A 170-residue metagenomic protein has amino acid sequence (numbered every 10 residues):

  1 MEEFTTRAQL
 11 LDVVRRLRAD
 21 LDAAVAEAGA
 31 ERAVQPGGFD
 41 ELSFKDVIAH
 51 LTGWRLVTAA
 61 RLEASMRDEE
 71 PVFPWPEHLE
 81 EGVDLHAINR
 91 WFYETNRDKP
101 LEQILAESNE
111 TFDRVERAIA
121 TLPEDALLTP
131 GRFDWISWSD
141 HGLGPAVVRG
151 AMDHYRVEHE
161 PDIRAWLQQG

Functional and structural regions predicted by a protein language model:
M1-A19: Extreme N-terminal tail/first-helix region
E2-T6, I88-Q103, S137-A146: Acidic/His metal-coordination segments adjacent to aromatic residues that form catalytic metal sites in metalloenzymes
V13, A24, S65, W91 (+7 more regions): Residues that form generic nucleotide/phosphate-binding pockets
V14-L17, L51, S108-T111, M152-Y155: Hydrophobic/aromatic residues within well-ordered alpha-helical segments
R18, D22-G29, L56-E63, N109-P123 (+2 more regions): Structural signal for well-ordered, non-membrane alpha-helices
V34-A87, L127-G170: Short, contiguous alpha-helical
V83-T129: Acidic/histidine-rich alpha-helical segments that form the ligand environment of transition-metal centers
